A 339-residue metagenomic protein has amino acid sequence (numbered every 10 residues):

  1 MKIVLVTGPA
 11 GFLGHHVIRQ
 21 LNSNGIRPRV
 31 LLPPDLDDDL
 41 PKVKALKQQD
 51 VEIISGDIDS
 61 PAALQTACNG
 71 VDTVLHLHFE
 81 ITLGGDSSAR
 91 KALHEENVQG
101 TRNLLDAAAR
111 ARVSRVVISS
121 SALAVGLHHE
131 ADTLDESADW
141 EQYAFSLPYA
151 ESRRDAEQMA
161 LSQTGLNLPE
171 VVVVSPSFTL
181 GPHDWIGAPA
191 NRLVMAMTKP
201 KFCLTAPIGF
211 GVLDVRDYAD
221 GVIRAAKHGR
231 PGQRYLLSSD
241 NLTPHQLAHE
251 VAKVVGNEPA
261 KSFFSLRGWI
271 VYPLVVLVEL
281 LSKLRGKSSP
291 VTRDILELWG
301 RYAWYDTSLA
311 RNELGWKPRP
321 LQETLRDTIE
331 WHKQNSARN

Functional and structural regions predicted by a protein language model:
I3-N24: N-terminal Rossmann NAD(P)H-binding glycine-rich loop of SDR-like oxidoreductase domains
A45-K47, V51-Q99, A107: NAD(P)H-binding glycine-rich loop region in Rossmannoid oxidoreductase-like domains and their noncatalytic homologs
L83, A122-D132, T179-I186: Conserved catalytic-site region of short-chain dehydrogenase/reductase
G85-D86, W140-A144, L193-L213, D217: A conserved pocket-lining segment of Rossmann-fold NAD(P)-dependent short-chain dehydrogenase/reductase
E95-Y149: Conserved Rossmann-fold NAD(P)-dependent oxidoreductase catalytic core, especially the SDR/UDP-sugar
N103, D155, G187-P189, T205-K227 (+1 more regions): Substrate-positioning beta->alpha
S120-S121, Q158-P182: Conserved beta-loop-beta element that borders a ligand/cofactor-binding pocket
G221-P290, T307, P320, L325-H332 (+1 more regions): Mid/C-terminal beta-alpha module of Rossmann-like enzyme folds, strongest in SDR-family dehydrogenases/epimerases
